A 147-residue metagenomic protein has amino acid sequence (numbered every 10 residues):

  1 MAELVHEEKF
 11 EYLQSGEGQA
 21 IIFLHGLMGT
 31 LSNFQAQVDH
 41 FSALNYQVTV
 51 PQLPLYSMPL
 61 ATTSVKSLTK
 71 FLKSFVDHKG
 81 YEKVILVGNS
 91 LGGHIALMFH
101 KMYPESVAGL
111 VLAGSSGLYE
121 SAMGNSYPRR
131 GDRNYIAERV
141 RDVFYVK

Functional and structural regions predicted by a protein language model:
M1-K9: N-terminal cap/lid segment of alpha/beta-hydrolase-fold proteins
E7, G16-G18, D77-K83, P104-E105: Active-site acidic short loop of glycosyltransferases
E11-M58: Conserved HGGG/HGGXW glycine-rich cap/lid loop of the alpha/beta-hydrolase fold
N33-Q35, M58-T63, S121-G124: Conserved catalytic-core motifs of eukaryotic protein kinase domains, centered on the activation segment
V38, Q47-V87: Active-site loop/oxyanion-hole signature of alpha/beta-hydrolase fold enzymes
G88, G92, A96: Gly/Ala-rich beta-loop-alpha elbow adjacent to hydrolase catalytic centers
L97, K101-M102, A108-E138: Flexible "cap/lid" loop of the alpha/beta hydrolase fold
I136-K147: Helix-loop "lid/cap" segments that line or gate small-molecule binding pockets
